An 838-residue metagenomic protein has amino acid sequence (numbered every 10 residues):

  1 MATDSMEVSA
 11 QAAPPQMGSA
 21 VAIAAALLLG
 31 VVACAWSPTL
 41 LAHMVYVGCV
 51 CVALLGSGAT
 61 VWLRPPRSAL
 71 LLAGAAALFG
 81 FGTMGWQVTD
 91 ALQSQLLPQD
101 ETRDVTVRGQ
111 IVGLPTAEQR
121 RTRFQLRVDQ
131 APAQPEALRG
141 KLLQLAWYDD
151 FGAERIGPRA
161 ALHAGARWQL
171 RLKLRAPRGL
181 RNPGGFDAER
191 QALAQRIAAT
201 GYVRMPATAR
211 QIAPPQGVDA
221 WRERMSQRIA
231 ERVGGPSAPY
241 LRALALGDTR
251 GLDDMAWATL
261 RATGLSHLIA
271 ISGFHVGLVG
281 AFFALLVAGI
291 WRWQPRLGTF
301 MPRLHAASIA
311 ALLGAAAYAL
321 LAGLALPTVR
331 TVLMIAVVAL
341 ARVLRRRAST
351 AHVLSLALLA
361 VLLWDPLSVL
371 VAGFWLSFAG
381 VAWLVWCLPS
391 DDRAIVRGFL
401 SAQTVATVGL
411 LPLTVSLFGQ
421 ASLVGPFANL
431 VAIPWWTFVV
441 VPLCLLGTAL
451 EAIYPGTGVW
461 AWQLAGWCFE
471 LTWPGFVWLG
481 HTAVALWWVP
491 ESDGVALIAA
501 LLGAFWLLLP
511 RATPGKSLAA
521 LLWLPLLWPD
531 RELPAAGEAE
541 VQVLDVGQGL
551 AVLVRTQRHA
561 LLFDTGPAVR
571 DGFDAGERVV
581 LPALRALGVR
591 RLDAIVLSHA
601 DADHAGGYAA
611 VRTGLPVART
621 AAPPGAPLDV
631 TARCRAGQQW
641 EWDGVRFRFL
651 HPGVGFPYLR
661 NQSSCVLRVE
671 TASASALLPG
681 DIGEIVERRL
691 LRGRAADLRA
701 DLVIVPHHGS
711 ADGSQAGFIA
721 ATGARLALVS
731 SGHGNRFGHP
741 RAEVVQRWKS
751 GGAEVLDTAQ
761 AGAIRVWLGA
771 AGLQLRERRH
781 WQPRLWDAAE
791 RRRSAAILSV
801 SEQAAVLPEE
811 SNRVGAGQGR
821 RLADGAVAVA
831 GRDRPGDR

Functional and structural regions predicted by a protein language model:
M1-A24, I433-T437: Membrane-anchoring/interfacial helices and their immediately flanking loops in integral membrane proteins
A2-P15, L63, L70-H267, F573-D574 (+10 more regions): Membrane-interface helix/helix-cap signal primarily in integral membrane proteins
P15-T60, V371-F374, V459-L508: Membrane-embedded alpha-helical segments of integral membrane proteins
A22, G30, G201, D253-P426 (+8 more regions): Hydrophobic alpha-helical transmembrane segments in multi-pass membrane proteins
I23, V50-A53, A73-A77, A307-A310: Mid-membrane cores of alpha-helical transmembrane segments in multi-pass membrane proteins, especially transporters
L55-G56, W62, L71-T83, I271 (+3 more regions): Sec-dependent N-terminal signal peptides of Gram-negative exported proteins
G109, T122, A153-R171, G184-G185 (+5 more regions): Non-globular, low-confidence helical/coil segments that flank catalytic cores
G217-V233, Y240, D248, A256 (+13 more regions): Hydrophobic alpha-helical segments of integral membrane proteins, encompassing both true transmembrane helices
